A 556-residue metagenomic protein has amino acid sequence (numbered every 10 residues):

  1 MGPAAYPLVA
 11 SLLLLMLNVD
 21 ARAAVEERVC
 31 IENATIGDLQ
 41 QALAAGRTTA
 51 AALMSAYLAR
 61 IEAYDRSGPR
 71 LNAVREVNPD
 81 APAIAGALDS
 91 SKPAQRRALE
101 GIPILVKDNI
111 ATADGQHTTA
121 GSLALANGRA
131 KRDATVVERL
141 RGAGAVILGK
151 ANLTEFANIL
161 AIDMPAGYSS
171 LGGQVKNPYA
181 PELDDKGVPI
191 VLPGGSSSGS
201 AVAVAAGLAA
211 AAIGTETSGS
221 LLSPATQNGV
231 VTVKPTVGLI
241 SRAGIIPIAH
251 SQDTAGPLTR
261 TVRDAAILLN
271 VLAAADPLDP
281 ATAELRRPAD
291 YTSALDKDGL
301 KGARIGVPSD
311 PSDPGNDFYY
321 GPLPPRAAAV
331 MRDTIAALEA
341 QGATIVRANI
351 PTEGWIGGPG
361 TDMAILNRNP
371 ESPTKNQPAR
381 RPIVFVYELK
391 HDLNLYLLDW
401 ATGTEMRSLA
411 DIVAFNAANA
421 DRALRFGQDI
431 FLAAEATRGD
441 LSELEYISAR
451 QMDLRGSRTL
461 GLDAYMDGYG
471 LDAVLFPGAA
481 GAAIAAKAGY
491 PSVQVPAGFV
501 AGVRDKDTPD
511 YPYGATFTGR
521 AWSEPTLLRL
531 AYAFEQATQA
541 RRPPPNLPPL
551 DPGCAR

Functional and structural regions predicted by a protein language model:
P7-L17: Bacterial N-terminal signal peptides
A24-N127, L153-A161, A281-T292, D296 (+3 more regions): Short, well-ordered alpha-helical
Q41-T48, L58-R70, P79-P82, G86-P93 (+9 more regions): Sec-exported extracytoplasmic/periplasmic mature domains
G46, G101, G142, A209 (+3 more regions): Glycine-rich, small-residue loops and helix-cap segments that act as flexible hinges at active-site edges
M54-S55, G86, A134, D290-D296 (+4 more regions): Acyltransferase
A63, V146, A206-N316, Y320 (+3 more regions): Structural helix-boundary/capping segments
Q95, E100-A120, A294, G299-D317 (+2 more regions): Short helix-loop capping/hinge segments that flank enzyme active sites or metal/cofactor-binding pockets
E100-A255, P280-A283, P308-D310, P314-D317 (+3 more regions): Short glycine/serine-rich loop/turn segments
